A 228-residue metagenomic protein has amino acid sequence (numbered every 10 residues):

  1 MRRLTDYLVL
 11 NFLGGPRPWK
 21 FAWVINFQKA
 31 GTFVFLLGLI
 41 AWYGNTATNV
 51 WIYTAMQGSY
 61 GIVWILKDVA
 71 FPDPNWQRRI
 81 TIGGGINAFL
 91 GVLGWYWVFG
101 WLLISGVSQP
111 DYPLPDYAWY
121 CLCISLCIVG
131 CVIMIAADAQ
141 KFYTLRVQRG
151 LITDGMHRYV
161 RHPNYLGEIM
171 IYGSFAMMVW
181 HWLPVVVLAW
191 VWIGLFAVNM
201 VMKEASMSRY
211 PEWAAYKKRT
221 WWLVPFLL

Functional and structural regions predicted by a protein language model:
R2-L8, R17, F21-Y53, V107-Q140 (+1 more regions): Hydrophobic transmembrane alpha-helices
L13-I25, V69-L90, S208-A214, L227: Interhelical loop and helix-boundary elements at the membrane-water interface of polytopic inner-membrane proteins
A41-Y112, A118-I128: Intramembrane catalytic core of multi-pass membrane enzymes that act on lipidic substrates
